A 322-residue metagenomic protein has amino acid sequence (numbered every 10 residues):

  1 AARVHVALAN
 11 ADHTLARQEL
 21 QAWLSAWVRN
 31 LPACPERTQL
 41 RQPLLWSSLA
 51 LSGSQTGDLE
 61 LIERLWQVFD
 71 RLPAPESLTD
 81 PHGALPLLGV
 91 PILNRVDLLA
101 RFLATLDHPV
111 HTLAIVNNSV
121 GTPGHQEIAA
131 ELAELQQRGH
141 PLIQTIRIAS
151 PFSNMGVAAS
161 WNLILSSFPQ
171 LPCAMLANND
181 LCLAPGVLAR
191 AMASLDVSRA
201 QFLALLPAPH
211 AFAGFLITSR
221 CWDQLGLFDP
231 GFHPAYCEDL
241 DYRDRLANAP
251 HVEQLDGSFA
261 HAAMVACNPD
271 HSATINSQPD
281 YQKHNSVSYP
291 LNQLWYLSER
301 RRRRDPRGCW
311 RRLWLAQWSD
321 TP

Functional and structural regions predicted by a protein language model:
L15-W27, I62: Alpha-helical repeat scaffolds
P32-A104: N-proximal low-complexity "stem/linker" segments adjacent to membrane-targeting elements
T79-P81, P234, L240-P322: C-terminal catalytic/acceptor-binding lobe
T105-A149: Acidic donor-binding segment of Leloir-type glycosyltransferases
P151-S167: Glycine-rich, basic loop-to-helix element that forms the pyrophosphate-binding segment of sugar-nucleotide handling
L171-C182: Short beta-strand-to-loop acidic/aromatic patch adjacent to the donor-nucleotide binding site
G186-L206: Conserved donor-nucleotide/metal-binding helix-loop-beta segment in metal-dependent transferases, i.e., the alpha-helix
F212-G226: Conserved nucleotide-sugar donor-binding and metal-coordinating catalytic region shared by glycosyltransferases
